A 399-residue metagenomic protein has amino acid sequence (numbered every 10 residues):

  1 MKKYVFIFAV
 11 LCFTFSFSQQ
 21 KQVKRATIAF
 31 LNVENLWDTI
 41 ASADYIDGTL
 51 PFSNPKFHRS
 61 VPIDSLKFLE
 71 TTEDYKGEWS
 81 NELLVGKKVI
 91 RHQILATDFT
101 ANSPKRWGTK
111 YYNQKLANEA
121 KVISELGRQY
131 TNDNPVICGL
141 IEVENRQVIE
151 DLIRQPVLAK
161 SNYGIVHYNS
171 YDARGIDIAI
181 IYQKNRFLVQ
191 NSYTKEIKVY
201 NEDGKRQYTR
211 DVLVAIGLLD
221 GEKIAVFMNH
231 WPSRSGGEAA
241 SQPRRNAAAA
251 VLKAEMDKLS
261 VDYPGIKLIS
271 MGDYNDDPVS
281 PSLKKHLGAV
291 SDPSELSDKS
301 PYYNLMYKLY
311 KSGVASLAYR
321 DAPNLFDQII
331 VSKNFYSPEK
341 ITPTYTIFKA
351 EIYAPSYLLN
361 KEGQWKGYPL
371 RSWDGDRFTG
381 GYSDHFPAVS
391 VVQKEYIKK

Functional and structural regions predicted by a protein language model:
M1-V23: Bacterial Sec-dependent N-terminal signal peptides
Q19-K21, T27, Q207, K258-L268 (+1 more regions): Metal-dependent phosphoester-hydrolase catalytic domains
Q19-Q155, V166-Y171, Q364-W365, Q393-K399: N-terminal, active-site-proximal structural segment of metallo-dependent hydrolase catalytic domains
L31-E34, I141-E144, H167-Y171, Q183-K184 (+4 more regions): Active-site-proximal beta-strand/loop segments in catalytic clefts of secreted hydrolases
W37-I40, Q147-E150, R174-D177, S235-E238 (+2 more regions): Extracytoplasmic/secreted cell-surface and envelope-processing proteins
D47, Q155-P156, I165-N169, L213-L309: Extracytoplasmic, non-cytosolic globular domains
A101-N113, N134-L140, H167-Y168, N201-D203 (+4 more regions): Second-shell loop/turn segments in exported
G139-K223, W231: Structured beta-strand-rich core segments of catalytic domains in phosphoester-bond hydrolases
